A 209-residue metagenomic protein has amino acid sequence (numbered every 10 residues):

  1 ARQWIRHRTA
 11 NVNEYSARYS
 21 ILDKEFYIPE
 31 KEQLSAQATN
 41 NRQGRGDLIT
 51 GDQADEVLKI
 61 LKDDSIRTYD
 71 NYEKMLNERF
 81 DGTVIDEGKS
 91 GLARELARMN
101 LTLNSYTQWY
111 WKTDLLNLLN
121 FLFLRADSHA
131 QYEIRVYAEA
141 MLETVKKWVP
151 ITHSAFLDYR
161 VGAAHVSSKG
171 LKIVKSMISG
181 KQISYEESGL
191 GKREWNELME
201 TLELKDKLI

Functional and structural regions predicted by a protein language model:
A1-I209: Family-specific signature for flavin-dependent thymidylate synthase
